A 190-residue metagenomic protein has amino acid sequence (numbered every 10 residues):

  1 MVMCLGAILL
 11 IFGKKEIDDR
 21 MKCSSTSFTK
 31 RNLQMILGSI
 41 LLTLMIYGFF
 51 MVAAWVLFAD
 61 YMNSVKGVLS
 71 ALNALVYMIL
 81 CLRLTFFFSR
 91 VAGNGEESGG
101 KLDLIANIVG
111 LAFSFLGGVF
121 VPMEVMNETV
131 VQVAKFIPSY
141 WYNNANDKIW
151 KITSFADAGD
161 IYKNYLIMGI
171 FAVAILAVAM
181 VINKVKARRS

Functional and structural regions predicted by a protein language model:
M1-M3, K66: Loop-to-helix entry region at the N-terminal start of transmembrane alpha-helices in multi-pass membrane transporters
M3-L10, Y77, C81: Alpha-helical transmembrane segments
L5-F28: Transmembrane helix boundary and interhelical loop/hinge segments in multi-pass membrane proteins
K15-D19, F50, T85: Interfacial helix-capping/hinge residues at the ends of transmembrane alpha-helices
D19-M21, K30, A54-V68: C-terminal or late-domain output modules
C23-T29, E97, F155: Juxtamembrane helix-boundary/capping and inter-helix hinge elements in multi-pass membrane proteins
F28-W55, S70-A71, L75-I79, G169: Selective transmembrane-helix segments that form parts of the transport pathway or gating/packing helices in multipass
Y61-S190: Membrane-spanning alpha-helical segments of multipass transporters and channels
